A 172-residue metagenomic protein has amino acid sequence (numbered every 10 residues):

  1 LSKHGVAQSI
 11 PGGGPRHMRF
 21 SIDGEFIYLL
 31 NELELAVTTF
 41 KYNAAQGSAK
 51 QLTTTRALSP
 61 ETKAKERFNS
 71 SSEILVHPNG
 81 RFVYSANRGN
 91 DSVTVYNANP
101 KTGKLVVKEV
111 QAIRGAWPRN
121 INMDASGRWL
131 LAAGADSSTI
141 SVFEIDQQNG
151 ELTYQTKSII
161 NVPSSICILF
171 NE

Functional and structural regions predicted by a protein language model:
S2-Q8, T53-A64, V106-A112, Q155-I159: A short beta-strand motif characteristic of beta-propeller blades
S9-E25, A57-G80, R114-W129, V162-E172: Beta-rich, blade/repeat-based domains predominating in secreted/periplasmic proteins but also intracellular
S21, L29-E32, S85-R88, A132-A135: Conserved beta-strand positions in repeat-built beta-propeller and related beta-rich domains
L30, L35-V83: Oxyanion-binding "anion nests"
L35-V37, D91-V93, S138-I140: Structural signal for beta-propeller blades
F40-A49, Y96-G103, E144-E151: Short loop/turn segments immediately following beta-strands, especially the blade-tip and inter-blade linker loops
S72-W117: C-terminal structural cap/anchor segments
A135-E144, T153-E172: Blade-level signature of beta-propeller repeat domains, shared across WD40, Kelch, NHL, RCC1 and BNR/Asp-box propellers
